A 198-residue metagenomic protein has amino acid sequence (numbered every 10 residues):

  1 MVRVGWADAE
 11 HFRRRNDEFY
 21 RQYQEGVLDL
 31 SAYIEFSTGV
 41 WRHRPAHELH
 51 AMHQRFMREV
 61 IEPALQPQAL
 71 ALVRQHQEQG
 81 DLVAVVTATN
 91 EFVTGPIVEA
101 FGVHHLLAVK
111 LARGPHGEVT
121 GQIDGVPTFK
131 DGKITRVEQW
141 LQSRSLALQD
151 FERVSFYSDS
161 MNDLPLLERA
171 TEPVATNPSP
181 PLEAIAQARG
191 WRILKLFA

Functional and structural regions predicted by a protein language model:
M1, W6-E10, E183-I185: A short, polar/charged loop-to-alpha-helix boundary motif
G5-Q75: A metal-dependent, Asp-based hydrolase signature
A51-Q54, R58-A198: C-terminal cap/substrate-recognition subdomain and adjoining C-terminal extension of metal-dependent phosphatase-like
